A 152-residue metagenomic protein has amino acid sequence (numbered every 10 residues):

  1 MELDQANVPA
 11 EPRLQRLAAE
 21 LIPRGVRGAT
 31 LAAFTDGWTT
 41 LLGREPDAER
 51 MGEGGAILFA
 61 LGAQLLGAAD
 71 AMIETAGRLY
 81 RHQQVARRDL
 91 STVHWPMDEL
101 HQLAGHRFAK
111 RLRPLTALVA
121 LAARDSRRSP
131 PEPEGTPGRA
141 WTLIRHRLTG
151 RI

Functional and structural regions predicted by a protein language model:
M1-T39, D47-I152: Catalytic cores of Mg2+-dependent Asp-rich isoprenoid enzymes
